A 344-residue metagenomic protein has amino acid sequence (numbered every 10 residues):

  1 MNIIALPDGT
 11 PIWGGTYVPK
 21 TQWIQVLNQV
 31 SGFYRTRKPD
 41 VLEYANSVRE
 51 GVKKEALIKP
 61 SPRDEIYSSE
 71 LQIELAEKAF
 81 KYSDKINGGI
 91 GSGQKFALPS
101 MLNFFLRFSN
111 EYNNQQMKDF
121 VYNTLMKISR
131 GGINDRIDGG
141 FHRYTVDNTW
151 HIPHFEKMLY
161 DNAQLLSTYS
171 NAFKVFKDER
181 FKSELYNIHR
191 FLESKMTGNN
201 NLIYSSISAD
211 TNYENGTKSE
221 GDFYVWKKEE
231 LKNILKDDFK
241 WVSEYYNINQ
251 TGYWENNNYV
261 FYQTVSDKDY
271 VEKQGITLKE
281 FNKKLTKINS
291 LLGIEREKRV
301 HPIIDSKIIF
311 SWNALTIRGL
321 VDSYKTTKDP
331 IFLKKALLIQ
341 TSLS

Functional and structural regions predicted by a protein language model:
M1-G319, K325-T327: Replace the tail clause
Y324-K325, L337: Residues within alpha-helical segments
A336-S344: Active/binding-pocket-proximal capping segment
